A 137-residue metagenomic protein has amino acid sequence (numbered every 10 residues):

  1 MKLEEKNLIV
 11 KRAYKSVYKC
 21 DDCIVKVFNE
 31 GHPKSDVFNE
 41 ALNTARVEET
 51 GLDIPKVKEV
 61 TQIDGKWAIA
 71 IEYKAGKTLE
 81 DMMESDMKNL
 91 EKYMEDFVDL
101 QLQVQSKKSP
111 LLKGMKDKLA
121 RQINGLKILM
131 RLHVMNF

Functional and structural regions predicted by a protein language model:
K2-L8: Conserved N-terminal boundary motif of the eukaryotic protein kinase catalytic domain
L8-V37: ATP-binding glycine-rich loop module of kinase domains
F28, T61, K74: Residues forming the ATP-binding cleft of Hanks-type serine/threonine protein kinase domains
K34-T50: The N-lobe alphaC helix and its flanking beta3-alphaC-beta4 segment of protein kinase-like domains, centered on
K56-W67: Short beta-strand micro-motifs within the conserved protein kinase catalytic domain, predominantly in the N-lobe
G65-T78: Conserved short submotifs of the Hanks-type protein kinase catalytic core that shape the nucleotide-binding pocket
E80-M115: Conserved kinase catalytic-core helix
Q105-F137: An alpha-helical support segment within catalytic cores of ATP-dependent transferases
